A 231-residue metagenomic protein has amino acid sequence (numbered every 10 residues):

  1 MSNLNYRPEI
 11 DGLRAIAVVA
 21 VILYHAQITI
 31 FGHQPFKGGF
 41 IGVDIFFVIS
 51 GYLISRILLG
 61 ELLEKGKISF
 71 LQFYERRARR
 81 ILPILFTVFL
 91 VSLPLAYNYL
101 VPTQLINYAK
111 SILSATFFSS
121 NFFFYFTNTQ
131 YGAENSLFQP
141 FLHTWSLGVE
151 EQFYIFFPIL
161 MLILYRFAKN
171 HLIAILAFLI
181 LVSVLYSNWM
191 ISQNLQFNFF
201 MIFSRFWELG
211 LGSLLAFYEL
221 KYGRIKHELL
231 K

Functional and structural regions predicted by a protein language model:
M1-K231: Membrane-interface helix/loop caps of multi-pass membrane proteins
